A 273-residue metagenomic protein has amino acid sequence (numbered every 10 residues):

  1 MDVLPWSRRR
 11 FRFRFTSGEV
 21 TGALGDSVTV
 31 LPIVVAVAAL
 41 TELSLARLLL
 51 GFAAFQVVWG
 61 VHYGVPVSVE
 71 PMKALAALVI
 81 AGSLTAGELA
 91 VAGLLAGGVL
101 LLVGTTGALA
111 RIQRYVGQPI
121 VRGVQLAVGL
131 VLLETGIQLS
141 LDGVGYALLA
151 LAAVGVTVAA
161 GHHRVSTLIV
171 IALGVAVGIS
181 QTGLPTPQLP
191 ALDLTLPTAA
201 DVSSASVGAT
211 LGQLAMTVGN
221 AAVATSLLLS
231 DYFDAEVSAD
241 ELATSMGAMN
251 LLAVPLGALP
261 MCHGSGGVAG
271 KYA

Functional and structural regions predicted by a protein language model:
M1-F13, S17-G18, L151-L214: Hydrophobic transmembrane alpha-helices of multi-pass solute/ion transporters
M1-V20, A36-V58, L214-A273: Membrane-embedded helical hairpins/re-entrant loop segments and their flanking transmembrane helices within multi-pass
A23-A36, G93, D201-S226: Core transmembrane alpha-helical segments of multi-pass membrane transporters/permeases
V30-V35, F52-Q56, K73-L78, A127-V131 (+3 more regions): Hydrophobic, membrane-inserted alpha-helices
I33-L43, V61-V65, V79-L84: Short, hydrophobic transmembrane alpha-helix segments
F55-P66, L100-R114, G155-G161, V223-D231 (+1 more regions): C-terminal ends of transmembrane helices
L78-T85, G267-A273: Interfacial segments of multi-pass membrane proteins
G82-P185: Membrane-embedded alpha-helical modules
